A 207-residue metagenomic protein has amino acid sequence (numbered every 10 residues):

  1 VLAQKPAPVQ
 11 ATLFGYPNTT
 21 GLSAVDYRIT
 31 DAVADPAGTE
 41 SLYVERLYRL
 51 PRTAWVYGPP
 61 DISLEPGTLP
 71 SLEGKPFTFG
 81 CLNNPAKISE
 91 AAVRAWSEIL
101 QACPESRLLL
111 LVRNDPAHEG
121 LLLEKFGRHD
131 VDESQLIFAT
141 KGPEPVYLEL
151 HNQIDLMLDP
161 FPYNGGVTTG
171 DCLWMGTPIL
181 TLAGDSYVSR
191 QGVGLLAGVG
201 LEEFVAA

Functional and structural regions predicted by a protein language model:
V1-Y16, T30, G170-G184, V199: A short, gly/pro- and small-residue-rich
Q4-L69: Active-site-proximal region of nucleotide-activated glycan assembly enzymes, centered on histidine/acidic-rich loops
D26, L47, Q135-I137, E202-E203: Short, conserved active-site loop motifs that form the nucleotide-linked donor/cofactor pocket
T30-D31, L82, L111, A139-K141 (+4 more regions): Generic beta-strand/beta-sheet core signal
R52-P143, L150: Conserved catalytic-core segment of nucleotide-activated headgroup transferases in glycan assembly
G142-P145, G165: Short acidic loop-to-helix transition motifs that present clustered carboxylates
H151-L156, P160-A207: Catalytic binding pocket for nucleotide-activated donors in carbohydrate/polymer assembly enzymes
